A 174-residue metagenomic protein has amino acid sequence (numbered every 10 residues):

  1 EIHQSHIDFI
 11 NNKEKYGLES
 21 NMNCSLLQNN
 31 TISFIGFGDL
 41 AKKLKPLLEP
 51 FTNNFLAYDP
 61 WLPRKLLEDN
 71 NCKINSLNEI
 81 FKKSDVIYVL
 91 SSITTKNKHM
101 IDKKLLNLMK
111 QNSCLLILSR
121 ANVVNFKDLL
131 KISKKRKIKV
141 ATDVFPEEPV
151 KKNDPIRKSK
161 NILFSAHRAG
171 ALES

Functional and structural regions predicted by a protein language model:
E1-I7, P46-N53: Oxidoreductase and adenylate-handling cofactor-binding alpha/beta cores
E1-T31: Phosphate-binding beta-alpha-beta segment of Rossmann-like dinucleotide-binding domains, i.e., the NAD(P)
S20, S25-E49: Glycine-rich adenosine-cofactor-binding loop
N30, T52, S84, N112-S113 (+1 more regions): Short, well-ordered alpha-helix to beta-strand connector turns
G38, D143, A169: Proline-glycine-enriched beta-turn/loop adjacent to the NAD(P) cofactor-binding site in Rossmann-like oxidoreductases
L56: Conserved beta-strand positions in the Rossmann-like core of class I SAM-dependent methyltransferases
L62-P155: Rossmann-like adenosine-cofactor binding region
P146, V150-K152, R157-S174: Adenosine-phosphate binding glycine-rich loop
